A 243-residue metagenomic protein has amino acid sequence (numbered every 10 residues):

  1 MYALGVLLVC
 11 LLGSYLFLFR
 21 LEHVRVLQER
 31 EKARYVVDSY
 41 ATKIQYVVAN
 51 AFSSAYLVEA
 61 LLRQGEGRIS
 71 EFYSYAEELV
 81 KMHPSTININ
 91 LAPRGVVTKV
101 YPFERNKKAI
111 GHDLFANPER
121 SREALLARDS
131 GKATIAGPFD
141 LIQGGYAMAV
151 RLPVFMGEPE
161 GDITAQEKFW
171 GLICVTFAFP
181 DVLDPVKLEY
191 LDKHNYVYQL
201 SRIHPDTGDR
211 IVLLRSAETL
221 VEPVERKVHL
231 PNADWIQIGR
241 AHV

Functional and structural regions predicted by a protein language model:
M1-G5: Positive-inside N-terminal membrane-insertion signal
V6-G67: Juxtamembrane extracytoplasmic/periplasmic/luminal helical "stalk" adjacent to the first N-terminal
R30, R34, D38, R63-I236: Intrinsically disordered, low-complexity polar/acidic regions
A241-V243: Conserved small/polar residues in nucleotide/adenosyl-binding loops
